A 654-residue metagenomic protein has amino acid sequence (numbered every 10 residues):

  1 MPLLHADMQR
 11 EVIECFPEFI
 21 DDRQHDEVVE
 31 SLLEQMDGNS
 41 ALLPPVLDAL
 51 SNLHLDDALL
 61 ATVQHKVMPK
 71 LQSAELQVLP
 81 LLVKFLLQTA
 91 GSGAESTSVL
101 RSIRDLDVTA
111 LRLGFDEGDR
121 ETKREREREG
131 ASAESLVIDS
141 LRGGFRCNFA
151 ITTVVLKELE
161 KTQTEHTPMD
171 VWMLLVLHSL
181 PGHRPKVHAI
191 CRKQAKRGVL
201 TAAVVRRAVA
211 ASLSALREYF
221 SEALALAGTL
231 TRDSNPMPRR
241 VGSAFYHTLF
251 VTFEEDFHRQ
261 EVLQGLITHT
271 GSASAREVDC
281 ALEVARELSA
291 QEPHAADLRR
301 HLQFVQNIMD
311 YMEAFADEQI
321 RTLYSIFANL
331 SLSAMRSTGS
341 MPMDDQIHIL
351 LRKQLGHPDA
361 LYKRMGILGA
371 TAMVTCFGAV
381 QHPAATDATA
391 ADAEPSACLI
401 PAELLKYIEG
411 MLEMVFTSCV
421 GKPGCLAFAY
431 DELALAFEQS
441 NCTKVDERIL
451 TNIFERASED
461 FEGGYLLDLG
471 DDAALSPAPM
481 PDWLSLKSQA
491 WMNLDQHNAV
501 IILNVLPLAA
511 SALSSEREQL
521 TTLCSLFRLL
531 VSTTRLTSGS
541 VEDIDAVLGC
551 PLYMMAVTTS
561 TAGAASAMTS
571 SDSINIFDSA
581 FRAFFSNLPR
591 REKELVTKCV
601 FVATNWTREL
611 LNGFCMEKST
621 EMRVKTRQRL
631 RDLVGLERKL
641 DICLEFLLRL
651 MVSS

Functional and structural regions predicted by a protein language model:
M1-Q9, E14, I20-D26, E30-E34 (+9 more regions): Long internal repeat-built scaffold domains in very large eukaryotic proteins
R10, P44, P80, R240-S243 (+5 more regions): Alpha-solenoid HEAT/ARM repeat scaffold
C15, S31, L226, F245 (+6 more regions): Short, hydrophobic/aromatic alpha-helical segments in well-folded domains
R23, N148, L216-S221, D256-R259 (+1 more regions): Helix-turn-helix repeat elements of alpha-solenoid scaffolds
H25, T229, H294-D297: Eukaryotic, compositionally biased intrinsically disordered regions
C191, V204-V205, L226-P238, G242-V251 (+5 more regions): Extended, well-ordered protein cores
V305-I320, A328: Eukaryotic tandem repeat interaction scaffolds
